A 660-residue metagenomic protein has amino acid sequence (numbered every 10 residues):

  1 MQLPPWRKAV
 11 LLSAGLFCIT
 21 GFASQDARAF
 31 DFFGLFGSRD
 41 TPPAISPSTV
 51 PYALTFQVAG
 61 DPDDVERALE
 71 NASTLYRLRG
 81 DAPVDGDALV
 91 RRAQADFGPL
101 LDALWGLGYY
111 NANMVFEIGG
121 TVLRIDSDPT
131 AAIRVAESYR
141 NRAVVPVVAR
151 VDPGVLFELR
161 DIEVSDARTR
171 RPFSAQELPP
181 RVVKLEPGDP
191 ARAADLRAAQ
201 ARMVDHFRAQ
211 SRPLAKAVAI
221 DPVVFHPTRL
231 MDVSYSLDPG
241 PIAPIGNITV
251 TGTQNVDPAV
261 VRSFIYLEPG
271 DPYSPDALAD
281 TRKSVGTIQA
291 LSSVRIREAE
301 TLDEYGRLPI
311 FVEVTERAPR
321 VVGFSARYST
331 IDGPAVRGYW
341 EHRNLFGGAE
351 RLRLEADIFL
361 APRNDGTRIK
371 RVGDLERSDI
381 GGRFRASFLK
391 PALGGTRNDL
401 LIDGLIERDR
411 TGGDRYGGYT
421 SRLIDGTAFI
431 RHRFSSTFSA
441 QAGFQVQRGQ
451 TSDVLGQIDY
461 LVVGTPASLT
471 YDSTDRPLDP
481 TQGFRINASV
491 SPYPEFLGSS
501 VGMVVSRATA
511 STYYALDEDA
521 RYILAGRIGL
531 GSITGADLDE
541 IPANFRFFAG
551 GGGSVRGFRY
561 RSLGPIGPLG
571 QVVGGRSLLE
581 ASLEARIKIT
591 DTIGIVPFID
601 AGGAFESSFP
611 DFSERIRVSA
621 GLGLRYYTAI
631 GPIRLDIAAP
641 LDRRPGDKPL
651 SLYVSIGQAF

Functional and structural regions predicted by a protein language model:
Q2-L12: Bacterial N-terminal signal peptides that target proteins for export
S13-G21: Bacterial N-terminal signal peptides
F22-A29: Sec/Tat signal peptide C-region and signal peptidase I cleavage site
F30-D64, L78-P334, Y339, R353-I358 (+6 more regions): Periplasmic polypeptide-binding modules associated with outer-membrane biogenesis and secretion
T169-E177, S274-I486, V555-G557, R561-V572 (+3 more regions): Gram-negative/organellar outer-membrane beta-barrel architecture
L308, D517-F598, E606: Extracytoplasmic gating/loop element in the C-terminal half of outer-membrane beta-barrel translocons and assembly
A335-R337, T427-R431, Q441, G464-S468 (+8 more regions): One-face residue pattern on beta-strands with alternating periodicity enriched for small/polar residues
I424-A428, I486-Y493, V501-T534: Transmembrane beta-barrel strand/turn architecture of Gram-negative outer membrane proteins
